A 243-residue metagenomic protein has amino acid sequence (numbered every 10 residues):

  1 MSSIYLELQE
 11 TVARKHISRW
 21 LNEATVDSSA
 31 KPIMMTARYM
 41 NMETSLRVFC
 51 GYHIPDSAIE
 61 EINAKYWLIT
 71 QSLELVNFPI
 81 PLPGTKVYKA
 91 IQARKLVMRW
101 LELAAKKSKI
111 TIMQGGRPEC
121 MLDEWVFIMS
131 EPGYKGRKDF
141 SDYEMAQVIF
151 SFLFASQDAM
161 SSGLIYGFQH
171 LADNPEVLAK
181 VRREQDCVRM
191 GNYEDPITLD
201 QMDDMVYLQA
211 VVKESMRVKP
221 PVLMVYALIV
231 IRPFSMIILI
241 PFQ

Functional and structural regions predicted by a protein language model:
S3-L164, K180, Q185: Cytochrome P450 heme-thiolate monooxygenase catalytic core
E10, A64-W67, G116-E124, H170-V222 (+2 more regions): Cytochrome P450 I-helix active-site segment
P32, F234-I237: Eukaryotic intrinsically disordered and solvent-exposed regulatory patches
R47, Y166-D173: Short glycine/serine- and small hydrophobic-enriched flexible loop segments
D56-S57, M224-A227: Acidic/polar loop patches that form or flank catalytic/metal-binding clefts of enzymes that bind anionic ligands
E74, L96, R217-V225: N-terminal start-of-chain detector that recognizes signal peptides and the immediate post-cleavage beginning
I165, L228: Residue-level "edge-of-site" marker
